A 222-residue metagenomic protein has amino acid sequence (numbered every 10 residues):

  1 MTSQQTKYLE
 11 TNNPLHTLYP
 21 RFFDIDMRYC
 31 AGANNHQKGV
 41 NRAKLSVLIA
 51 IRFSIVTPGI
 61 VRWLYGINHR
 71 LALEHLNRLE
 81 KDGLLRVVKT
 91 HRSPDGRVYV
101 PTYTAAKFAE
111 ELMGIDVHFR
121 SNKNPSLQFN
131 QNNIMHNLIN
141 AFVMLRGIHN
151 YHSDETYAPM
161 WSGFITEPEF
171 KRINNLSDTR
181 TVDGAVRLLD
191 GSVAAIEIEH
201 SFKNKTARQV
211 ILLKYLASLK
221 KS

Functional and structural regions predicted by a protein language model:
M1-N122, S126-L127: Nuclease-adjacent, charged terminal/linker segments that flank catalytic cores
S54, Y65, L188, H200-F202: Short, flexible loop/turn elements at secondary-structure junctions
Y65, L76-E80, A109, V143-Y151 (+1 more regions): Hydrophobic, Leu/Ile/Phe/Ala-enriched alpha-helical segments that form helix-helix packing faces
H69-A72, N133, K205-Q209: Flexible, glycine- and charge-enriched loops at secondary-structure boundaries
Q128, E197-E199: Short histidine-centered catalytic/ligand-binding loop motif
N132, N137, A141-R146, D154-A194 (+1 more regions): Active-site metal-binding core of divalent-cation-utilizing nuclease and nuclease-like domains
H200-S222: Catalytic cores of nucleic-acid endonucleases
